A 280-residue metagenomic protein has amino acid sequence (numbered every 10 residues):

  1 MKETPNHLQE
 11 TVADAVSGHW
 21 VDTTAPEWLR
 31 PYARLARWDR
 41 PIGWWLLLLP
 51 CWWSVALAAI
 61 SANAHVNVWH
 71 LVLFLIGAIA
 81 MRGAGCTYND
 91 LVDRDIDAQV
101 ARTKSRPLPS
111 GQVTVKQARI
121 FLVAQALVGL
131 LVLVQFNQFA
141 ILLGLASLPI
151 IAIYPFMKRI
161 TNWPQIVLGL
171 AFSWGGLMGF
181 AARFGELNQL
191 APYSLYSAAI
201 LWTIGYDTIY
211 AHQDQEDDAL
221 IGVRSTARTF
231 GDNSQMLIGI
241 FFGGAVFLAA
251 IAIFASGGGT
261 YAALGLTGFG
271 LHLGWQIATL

Functional and structural regions predicted by a protein language model:
K2-R30, C86, D90-V113, T208-G231 (+1 more regions): Cytosolic, membrane-interface loops and tails of multi-pass inner-membrane proteins
A25-R30, F247, I251-L280: Extended hydrophobic alpha-helices typical of membrane-associated regions
A33-R34, R106-S194, W275-T279: Intramembrane alpha-helical segments
R37-L47: Membrane-interface helix starts
W45, W52, V123, L127 (+5 more regions): Hydrophobic alpha-helical transmembrane segments of multipass integral membrane proteins
W45-V55, P107, V167-R183, T229-D232 (+2 more regions): Small-residue-rich segments of transmembrane alpha-helices in multi-pass membrane proteins, especially helix faces
L48-V92, R102, A126-V134, I141-I153 (+1 more regions): Membrane-embedded alpha-helical segments that form the functional core of polytopic membrane enzymes, especially those
L73-A78, R94-G144, L220-G265: Multi-pass membrane catalytic core of lipid/isoprenoid biosynthesis enzymes
